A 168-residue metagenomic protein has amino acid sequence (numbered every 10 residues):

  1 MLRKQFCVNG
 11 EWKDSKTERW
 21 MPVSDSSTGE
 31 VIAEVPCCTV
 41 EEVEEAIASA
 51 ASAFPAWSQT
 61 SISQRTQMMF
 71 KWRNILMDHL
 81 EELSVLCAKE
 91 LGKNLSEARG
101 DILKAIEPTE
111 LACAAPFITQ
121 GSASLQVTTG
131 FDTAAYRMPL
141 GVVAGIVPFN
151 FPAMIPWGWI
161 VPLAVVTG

Functional and structural regions predicted by a protein language model:
M1-S27: Hydrophobic face of amphipathic alpha-helices that form TPR/SEL1-like repeat modules and related alpha-solenoid
F6, A88, E110, F117 (+3 more regions): Short glycine- and Lys/Arg-enriched binding-loop motifs that mark or flank ligand-binding interfaces
P22-V23, V40-V43, A153: A short local loop/turn or secondary-structure capping micro-motif enriched for an aromatic residue
D25, C37, R137: Conserved strand-loop elements at the edges of beta-sheets that form or border functional pockets
E30-T119: Glycine-rich loop-to-alpha-helix module at the N-terminal edge of alpha/beta enzyme cores
S124-G168: Conserved small-residue-rich beta-alpha loop and adjacent elements that most often cradle the phosphate/pyrophosphate
